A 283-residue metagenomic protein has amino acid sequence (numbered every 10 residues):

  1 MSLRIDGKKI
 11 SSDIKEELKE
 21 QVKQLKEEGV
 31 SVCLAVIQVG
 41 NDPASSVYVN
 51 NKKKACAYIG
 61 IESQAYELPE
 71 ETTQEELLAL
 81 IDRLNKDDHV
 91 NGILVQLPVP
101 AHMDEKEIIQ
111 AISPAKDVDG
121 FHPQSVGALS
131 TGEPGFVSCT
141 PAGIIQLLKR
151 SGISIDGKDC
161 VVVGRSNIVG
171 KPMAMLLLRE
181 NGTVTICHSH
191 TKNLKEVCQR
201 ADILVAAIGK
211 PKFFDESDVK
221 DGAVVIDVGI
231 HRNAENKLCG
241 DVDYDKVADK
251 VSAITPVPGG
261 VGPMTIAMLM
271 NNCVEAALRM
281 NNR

Functional and structural regions predicted by a protein language model:
M1-V30: Positively charged, low-complexity intrinsically disordered leader regions
N41-K53, G135-V224, K237-A248: Glycine-rich phosphate/diphosphate-binding loop of Rossmann-like nucleotide-binding domains
C56-E70, V184-I186: Short beta-strand elements in bilobed, periplasmic/extracellular small-molecule ligand-binding domains
E76-D88: Short, well-structured alpha-helical segments in soluble
L94-I155: Anion-binding alpha/beta catalytic cores of soluble intermediary-metabolism enzymes, centered on
P98, I208-K210, G229-I230: Short glycine-/small-residue-rich Rossmann-like dinucleotide-binding loops
A101-H102, K212-F214, N233-A234: Short glycine-rich, flexible loops that bind phosphorylated cofactors or substrates
E105-V126, I226-M280: Rossmann-fold NAD(P)-binding glycine/threonine-rich loop
